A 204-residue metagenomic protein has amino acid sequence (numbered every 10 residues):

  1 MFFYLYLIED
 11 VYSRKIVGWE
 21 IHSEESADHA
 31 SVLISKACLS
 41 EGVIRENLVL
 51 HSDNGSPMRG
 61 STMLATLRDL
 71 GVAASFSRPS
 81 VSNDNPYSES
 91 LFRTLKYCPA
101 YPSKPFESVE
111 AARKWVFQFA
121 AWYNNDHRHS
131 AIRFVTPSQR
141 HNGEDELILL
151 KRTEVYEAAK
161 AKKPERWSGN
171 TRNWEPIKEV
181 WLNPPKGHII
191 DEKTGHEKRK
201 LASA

Functional and structural regions predicted by a protein language model:
M1-A204: Charged DNA-binding/catalytic regions of mobile-element recombinases
